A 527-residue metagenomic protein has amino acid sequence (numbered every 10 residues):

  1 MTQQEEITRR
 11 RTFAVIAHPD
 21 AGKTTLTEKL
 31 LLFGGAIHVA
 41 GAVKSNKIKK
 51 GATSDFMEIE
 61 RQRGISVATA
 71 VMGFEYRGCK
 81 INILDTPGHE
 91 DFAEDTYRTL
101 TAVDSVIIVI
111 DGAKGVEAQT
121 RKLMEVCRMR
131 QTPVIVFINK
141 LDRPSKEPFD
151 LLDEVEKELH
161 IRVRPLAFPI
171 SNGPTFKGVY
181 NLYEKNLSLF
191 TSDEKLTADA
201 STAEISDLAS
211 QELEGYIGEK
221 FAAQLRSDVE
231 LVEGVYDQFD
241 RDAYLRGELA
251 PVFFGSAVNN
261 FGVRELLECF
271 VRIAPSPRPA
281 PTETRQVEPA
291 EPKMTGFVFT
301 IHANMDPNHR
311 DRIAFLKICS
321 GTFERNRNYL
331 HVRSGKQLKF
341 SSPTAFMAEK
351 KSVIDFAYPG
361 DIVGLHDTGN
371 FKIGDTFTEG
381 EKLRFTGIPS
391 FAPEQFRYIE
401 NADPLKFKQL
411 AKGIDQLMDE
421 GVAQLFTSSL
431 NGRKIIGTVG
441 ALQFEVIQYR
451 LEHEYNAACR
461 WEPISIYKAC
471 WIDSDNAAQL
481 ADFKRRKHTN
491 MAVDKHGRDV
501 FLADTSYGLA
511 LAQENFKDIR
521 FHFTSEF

Functional and structural regions predicted by a protein language model:
M1-F527: Structural and coupling elements of P-loop NTPases
